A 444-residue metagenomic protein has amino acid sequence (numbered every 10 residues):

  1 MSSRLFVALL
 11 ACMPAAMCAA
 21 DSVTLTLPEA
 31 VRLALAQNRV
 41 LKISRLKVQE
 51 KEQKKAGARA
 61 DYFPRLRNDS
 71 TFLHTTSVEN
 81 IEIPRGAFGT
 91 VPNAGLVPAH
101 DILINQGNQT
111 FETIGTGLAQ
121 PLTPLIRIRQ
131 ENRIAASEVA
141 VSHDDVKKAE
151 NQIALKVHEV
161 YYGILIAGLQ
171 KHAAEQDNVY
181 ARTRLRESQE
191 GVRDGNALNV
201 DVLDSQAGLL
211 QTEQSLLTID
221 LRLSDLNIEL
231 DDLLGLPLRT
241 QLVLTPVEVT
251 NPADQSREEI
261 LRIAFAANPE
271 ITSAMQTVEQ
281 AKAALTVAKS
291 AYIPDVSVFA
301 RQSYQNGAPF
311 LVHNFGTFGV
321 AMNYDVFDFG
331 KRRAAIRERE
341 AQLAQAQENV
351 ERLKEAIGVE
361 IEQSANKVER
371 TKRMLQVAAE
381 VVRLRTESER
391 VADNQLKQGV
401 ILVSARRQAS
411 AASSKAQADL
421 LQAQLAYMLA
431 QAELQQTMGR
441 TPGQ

Functional and structural regions predicted by a protein language model:
V7-A15: Bacterial N-terminal signal peptides
A19, H74-T76, N80, Q417-Q444: Acidic, low-complexity, intrinsically disordered peripheral segments
A19-T71, S77-E79, T113, P121-L122 (+8 more regions): Bacterial Sec-pathway N-terminal export signals of envelope proteins
L25, K148-I263, S364-K367, T371 (+4 more regions): Periplasmic alpha-helical coiled-coil/stalk elements that build and connect Gram-negative outer-membrane
T26, R65-K148, T272-L353, S364: Small/polar-residue-enriched beta-strand and adjacent coil segments characteristic of outer-membrane beta-barrel
F111-T113, E159, D204, E259 (+2 more regions): Transmembrane beta-barrel architecture of outer-membrane proteins
V192-N196, L396-V400, T437: A short glycine-centered flexible hinge/capping loop motif at secondary-structure junctions
